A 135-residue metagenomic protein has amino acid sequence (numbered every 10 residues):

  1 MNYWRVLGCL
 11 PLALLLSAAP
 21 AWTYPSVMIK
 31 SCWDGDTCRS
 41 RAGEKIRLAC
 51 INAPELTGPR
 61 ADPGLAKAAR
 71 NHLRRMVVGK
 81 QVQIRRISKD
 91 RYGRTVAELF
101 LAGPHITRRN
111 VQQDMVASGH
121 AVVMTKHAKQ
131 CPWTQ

Functional and structural regions predicted by a protein language model:
N2-Q135: Small beta-barrel nucleic-acid-binding modules, primarily SNase/OB-fold domains and secondarily Tudor-like barrels
